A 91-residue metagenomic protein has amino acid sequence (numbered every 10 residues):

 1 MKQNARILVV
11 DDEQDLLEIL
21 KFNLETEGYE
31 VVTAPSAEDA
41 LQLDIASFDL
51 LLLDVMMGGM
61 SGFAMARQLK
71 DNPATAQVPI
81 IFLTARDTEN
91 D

Functional and structural regions predicted by a protein language model:
M1-L8: Non-catalytic signal-transmission and effector/linker regions of two-component phosphorelay proteins
N4, S47-D49, P73-P79: His-Asp phosphorelay/catalytic-motif detector in bacterial-type signaling
Q14-V32: Two-component/phosphorelay signaling modules centered on CheY-like receiver
L17, G58, A76, T88: The feature encodes the CheY-like receiver
T33-L50, Q68: Acidic, metal-coordinating helix/loop segments flanking the phosphotransfer/catalytic sites of two-component signaling
D54, T84: Active-site residues of response regulator receiver
N72, R86-D87: Short, conserved "switch-loop" micro-motifs in signal-transduction and mechanochemical regulators
